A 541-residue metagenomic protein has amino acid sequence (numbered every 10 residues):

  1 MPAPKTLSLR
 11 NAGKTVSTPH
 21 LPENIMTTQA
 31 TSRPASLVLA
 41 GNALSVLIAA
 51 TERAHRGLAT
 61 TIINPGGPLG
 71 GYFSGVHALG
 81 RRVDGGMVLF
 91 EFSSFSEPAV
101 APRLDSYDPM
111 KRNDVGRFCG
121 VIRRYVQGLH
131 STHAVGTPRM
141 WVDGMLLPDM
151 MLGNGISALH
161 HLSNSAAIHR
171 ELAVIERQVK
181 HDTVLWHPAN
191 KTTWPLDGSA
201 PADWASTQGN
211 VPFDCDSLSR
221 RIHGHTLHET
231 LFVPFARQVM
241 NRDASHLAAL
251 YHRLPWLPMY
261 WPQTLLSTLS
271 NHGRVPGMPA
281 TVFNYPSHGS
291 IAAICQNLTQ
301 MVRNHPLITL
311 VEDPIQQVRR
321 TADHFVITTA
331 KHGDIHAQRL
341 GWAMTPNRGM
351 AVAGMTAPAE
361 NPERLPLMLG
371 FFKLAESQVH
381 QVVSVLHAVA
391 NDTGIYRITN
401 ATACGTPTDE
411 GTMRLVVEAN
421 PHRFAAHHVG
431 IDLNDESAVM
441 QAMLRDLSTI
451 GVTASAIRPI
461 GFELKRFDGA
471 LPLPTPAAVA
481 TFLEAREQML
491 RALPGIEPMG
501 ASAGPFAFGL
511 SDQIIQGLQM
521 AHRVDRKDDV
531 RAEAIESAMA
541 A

Functional and structural regions predicted by a protein language model:
P2-S36, H55: Extreme N-terminal leader/targeting segments of oxidoreductases
I25-Q29, G75, D149-G155, A401 (+1 more regions): Conserved flavin/dinucleotide-binding core of flavoenzymes
A35-I62: N-terminal Rossmann-like FAD-binding beta1-loop-alpha1 element of flavoenzymes
S45, P68, N347: Conserved Rossmann-like nucleotide-cofactor binding loop
H55-H77: Glycine-rich FAD pyrophosphate-binding loop
R56, Q316-H428, I450, A538: Mid-domain catalytic core of redox enzymes that form a hydrophobic substrate pocket/lid adjacent to a catalytic redox
L79-W186: Dinucleotide-binding Rossmann-like beta1-alpha1 core, especially the glycine-rich loop that anchors the ADP
H187-Q316: Active-site/ligand-binding neighborhood in enzyme catalytic cores
